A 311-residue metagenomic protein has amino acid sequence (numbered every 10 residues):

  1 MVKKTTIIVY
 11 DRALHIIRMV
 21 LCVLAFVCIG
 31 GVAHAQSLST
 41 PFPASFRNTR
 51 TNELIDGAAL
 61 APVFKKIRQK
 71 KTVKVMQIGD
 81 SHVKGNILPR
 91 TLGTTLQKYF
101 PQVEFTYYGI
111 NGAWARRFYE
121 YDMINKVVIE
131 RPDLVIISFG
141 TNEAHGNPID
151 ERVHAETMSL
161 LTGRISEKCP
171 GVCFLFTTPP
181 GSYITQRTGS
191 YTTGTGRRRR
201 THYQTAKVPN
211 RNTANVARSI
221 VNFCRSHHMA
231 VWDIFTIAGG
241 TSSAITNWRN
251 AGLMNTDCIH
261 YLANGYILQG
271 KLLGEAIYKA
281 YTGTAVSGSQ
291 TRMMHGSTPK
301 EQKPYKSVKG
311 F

Functional and structural regions predicted by a protein language model:
M1-I16: N-terminal secretory signal peptides that target proteins for export/translocation
M19-G30: Bacterial N-terminal signal peptides
A33-A35: Boundary at the C-terminal end of the N-terminal hydrophobic targeting segment
L38-Q77, D122: Membrane/wall-proximal cationic-aromatic binding patches
D56-V63, K84, L88, L92 (+8 more regions): Stable alpha-helical elements in mature extracytoplasmic
T72-G163, E167-V172, Y183-T185, K303-G310: Conserved SGNH/GDSL esterase-like catalytic core that processes O-acyl groups on lipids and polysaccharides
H154-T177, G194, S219-F223, H227-M229: Charged, glycine-enriched surface loops/patches that mediate electrostatic binding to polyanionic ligands
S182-F311: Catalytic His-Asp segment of secreted/periplasmic serine-dependent ester chemistry enzymes
